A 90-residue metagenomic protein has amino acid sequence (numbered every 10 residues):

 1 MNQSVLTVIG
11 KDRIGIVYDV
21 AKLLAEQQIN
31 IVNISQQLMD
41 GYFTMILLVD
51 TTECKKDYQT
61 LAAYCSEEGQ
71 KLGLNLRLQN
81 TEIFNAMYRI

Functional and structural regions predicted by a protein language model:
M1-I90: A conserved regulatory-domain signal marking ACT and ACT-like small-molecule sensing domains and adjacent regulatory
